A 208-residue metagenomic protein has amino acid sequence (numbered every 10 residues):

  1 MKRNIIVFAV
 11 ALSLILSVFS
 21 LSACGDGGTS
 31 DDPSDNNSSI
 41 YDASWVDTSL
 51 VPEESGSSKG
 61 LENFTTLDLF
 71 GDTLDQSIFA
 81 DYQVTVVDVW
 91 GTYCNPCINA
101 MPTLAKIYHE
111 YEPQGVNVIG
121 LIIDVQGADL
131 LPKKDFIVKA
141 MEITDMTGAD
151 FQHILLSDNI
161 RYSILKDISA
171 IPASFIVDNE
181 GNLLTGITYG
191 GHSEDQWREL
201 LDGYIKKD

Functional and structural regions predicted by a protein language model:
M1-V10: Positively charged n-region of N-terminal signal peptides that target proteins for export
F19-A23: C-terminal motif of bacterial Sec signal peptides marking the signal peptidase cleavage site
G25-N63, A80-Y82, V138-E142: N-proximal helix/coil linker or "cap" segments that precede and/or mark the start of modular domains
I40, A173-D208: Thiol-/selenol-based redox modules, centered on thioredoxin-like and closely related oxidoreductase domains
N63-T85, H109-Y111: A short beta-strand-turn-helix
D75-I98, L104: Short active-site neighborhood of thiol/selenol oxidoreductases, capturing the structured segment around
N99-M146, D158-S163: Structural microenvironment flanking redox-active thiols in thiol-disulfide oxidoreductases
F136-N179, T188: Short, internal strand/loop/helix patches that form the active-site neighborhood or redox-interaction surface
